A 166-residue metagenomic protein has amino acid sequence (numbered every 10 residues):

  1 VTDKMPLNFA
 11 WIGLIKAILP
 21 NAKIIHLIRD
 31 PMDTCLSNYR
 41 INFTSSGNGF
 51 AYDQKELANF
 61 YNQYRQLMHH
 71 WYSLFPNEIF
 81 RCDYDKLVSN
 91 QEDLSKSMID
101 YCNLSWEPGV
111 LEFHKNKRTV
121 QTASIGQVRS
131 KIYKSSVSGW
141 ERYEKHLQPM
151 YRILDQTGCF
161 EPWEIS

Functional and structural regions predicted by a protein language model:
V1-K16: Glycine-rich phosphate-binding loop used to anchor ATP phosphates in small-molecule kinases, encompassing both
V1-M5, K23-I28, R81-K86, I99 (+1 more regions): Short beta-strand segments
P6-F9, R29-M32, R65, E92: Alpha-helix N-cap/helix-start capping motif
A10, P20, N103: Hydrophobic/aromatic-lined pockets within catalytic cores
I15-Y39: Conserved phosphate-donor/acceptor-positioning beta-strand/loop module used by diverse small-molecule
C35-R81, V88-S166: PAPS-dependent sulfotransferases, especially Golgi type II membrane carbohydrate sulfotransferases
